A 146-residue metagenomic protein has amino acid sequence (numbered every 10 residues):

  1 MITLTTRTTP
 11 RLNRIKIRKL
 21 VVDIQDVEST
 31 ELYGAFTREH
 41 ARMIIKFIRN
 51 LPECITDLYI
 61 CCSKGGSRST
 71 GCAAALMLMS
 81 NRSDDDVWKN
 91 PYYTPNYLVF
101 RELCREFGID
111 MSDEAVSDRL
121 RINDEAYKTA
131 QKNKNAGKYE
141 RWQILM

Functional and structural regions predicted by a protein language model:
M1-V22: Glycine-rich, flexible N-terminal cofactor/catalytic loop recognition
P10-R11, T30, G66-G71: Short catalytic/ligand-binding loop motif for oxyanion handling, primarily in non-cytosolic enzymes, centered on
L12-K16, E39-H40, S117-R121: Lipid deacylating catalytic domains
R14-K16, A73-M77: Short, glycine/charged-enriched secondary-structure capping and boundary segments
L20-Y59, Y92-Y93: Helix-loop module immediately N-terminal to the HCX5R catalytic loop in PTP-like cysteine phosphatase domains
R49-D57, L76-M146: PTP/DSP superfamily signal
L58-A75: A phosphate-binding catalytic loop at a beta-strand-loop-alpha-helix junction that coordinates phosphoryl groups
